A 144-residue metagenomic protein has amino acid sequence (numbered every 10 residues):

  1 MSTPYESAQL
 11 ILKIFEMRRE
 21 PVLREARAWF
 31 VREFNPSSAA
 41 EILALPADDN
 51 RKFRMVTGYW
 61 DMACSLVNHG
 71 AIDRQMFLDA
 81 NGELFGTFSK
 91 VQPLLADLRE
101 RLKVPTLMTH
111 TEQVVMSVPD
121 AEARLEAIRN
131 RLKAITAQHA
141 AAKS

Functional and structural regions predicted by a protein language model:
M1-S144: Acidic, Ser/Pro/Thr-rich low-complexity regulatory regions and the short amphipathic helical interaction modules they
